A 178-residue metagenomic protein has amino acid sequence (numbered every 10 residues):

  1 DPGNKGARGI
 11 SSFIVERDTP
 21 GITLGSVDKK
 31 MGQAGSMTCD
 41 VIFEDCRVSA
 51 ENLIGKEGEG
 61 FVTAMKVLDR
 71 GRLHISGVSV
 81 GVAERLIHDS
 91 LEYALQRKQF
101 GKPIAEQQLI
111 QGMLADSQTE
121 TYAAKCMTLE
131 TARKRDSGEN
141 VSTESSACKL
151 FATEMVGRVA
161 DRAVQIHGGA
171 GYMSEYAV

Functional and structural regions predicted by a protein language model:
D1, K29-K30, A123, T153: Hydrophobic alpha-helical segments, principally membrane-spanning helices and signal/leader peptides
D1-L24: A short core secondary-structure module
P2-K5, K30-M37, G55: Short Gly/Pro-enriched turn/cap motifs at secondary-structure boundaries
R8, S36-T38, L68: Short, solvent-exposed loop/turn segments at the edges of secondary structure
E16-D18, V27, E44-C46: Structured loops at beta-to-helix junctions and adjacent beta-edge loops in soluble globular domains
I22-D28, G168: Sequence-specific dsDNA recognition surfaces
V27-M31, K98-Q99: Glycine-anchored helix-breaking recognition loops at helix->coil/strand junctions
D40-C46, A50-E51, K56-V178: Alpha-helical interface subdomain recognition
